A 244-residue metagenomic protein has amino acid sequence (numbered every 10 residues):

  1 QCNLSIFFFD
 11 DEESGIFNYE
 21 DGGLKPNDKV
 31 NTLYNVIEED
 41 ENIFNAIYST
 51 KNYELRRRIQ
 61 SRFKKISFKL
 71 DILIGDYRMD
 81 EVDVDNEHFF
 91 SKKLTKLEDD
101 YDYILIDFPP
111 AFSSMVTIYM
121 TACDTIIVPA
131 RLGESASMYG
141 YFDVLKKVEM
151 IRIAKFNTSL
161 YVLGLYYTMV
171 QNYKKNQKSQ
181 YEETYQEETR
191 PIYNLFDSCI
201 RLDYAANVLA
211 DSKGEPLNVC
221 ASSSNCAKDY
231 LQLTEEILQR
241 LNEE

Functional and structural regions predicted by a protein language model:
Q1-E244: P-loop NTP-binding core
